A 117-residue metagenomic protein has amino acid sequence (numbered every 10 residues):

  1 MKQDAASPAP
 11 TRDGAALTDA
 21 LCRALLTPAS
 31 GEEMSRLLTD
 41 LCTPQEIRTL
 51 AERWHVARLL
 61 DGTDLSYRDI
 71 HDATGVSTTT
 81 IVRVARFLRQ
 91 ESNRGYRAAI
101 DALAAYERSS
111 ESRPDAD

Functional and structural regions predicted by a protein language model:
M1-P28: General nucleic-acid-binding
P28-M34: Acidic-glycine-rich active-site phosphate/pyrophosphate-binding loop
M34-R53: Short, Lys/Arg-enriched anionic-surface-contact patches
L50-L65: Short, amphipathic alpha-helical "recognition" segments used to contact nucleic acids or chromatin
T63-D69, N93: Short helix-capping/linker segments at secondary-structure and domain boundaries
R68-G75, I81: Short alpha-helical "recognition helix" segments of helix-turn-helix
T78-A102: C-terminal structural segments of small proteins and small subunits
R94, A98-D117: Intrinsically disordered, low-complexity basic tails/linkers immediately adjacent to helix-turn-helix/homeobox/MYB/SANT
